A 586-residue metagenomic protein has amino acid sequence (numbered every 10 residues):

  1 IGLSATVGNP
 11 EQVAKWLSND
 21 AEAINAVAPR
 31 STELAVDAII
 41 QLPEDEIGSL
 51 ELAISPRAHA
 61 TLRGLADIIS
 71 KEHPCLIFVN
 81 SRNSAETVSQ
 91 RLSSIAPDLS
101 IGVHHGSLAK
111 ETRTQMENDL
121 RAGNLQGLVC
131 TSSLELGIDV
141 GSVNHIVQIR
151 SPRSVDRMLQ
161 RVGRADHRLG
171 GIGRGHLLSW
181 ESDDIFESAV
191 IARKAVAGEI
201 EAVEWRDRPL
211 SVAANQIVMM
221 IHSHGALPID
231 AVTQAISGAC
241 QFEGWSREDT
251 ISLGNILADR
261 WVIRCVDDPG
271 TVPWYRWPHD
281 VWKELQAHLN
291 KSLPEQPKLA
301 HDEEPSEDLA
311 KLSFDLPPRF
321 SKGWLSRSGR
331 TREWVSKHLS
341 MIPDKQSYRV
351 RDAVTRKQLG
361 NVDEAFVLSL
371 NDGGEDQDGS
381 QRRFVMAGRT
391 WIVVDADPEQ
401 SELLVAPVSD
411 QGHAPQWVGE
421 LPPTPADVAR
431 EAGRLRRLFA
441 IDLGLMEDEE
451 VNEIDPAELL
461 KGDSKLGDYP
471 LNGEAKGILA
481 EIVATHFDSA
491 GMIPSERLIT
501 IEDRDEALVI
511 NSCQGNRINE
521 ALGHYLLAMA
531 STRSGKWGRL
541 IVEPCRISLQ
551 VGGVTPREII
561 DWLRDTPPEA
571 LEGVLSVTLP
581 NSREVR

Functional and structural regions predicted by a protein language model:
I1-G225, D230-L289, L293, S313-R319: Helicase motor core with emphasis on the C-terminal RecA-like subdomain
E11, L34, F78, E86-T87 (+12 more regions): Short helix/loop capping segments that flank catalytic or ligand/cofactor-binding pockets
L17, N144-H145, V162, S409 (+3 more regions): Short secondary-structure boundary/capping segments
L34, A197, P209, E295 (+5 more regions): Terminal, basic amphipathic appendages of nucleotide-handling enzymes
E44-E46, I101, Q358-G360, A414 (+2 more regions): Short small-residue beta-strand/loop micro-motif enriched in glycine and branched aliphatics
S81, R150, D397-Q400, P407-Q411 (+3 more regions): A short beta-strand motif that forms part of the nucleic acid-binding face of small beta-barrel RNA-binding folds
E135-L136, A165-R168, G173, Q377-E402: Gly/lys/ser-thr-rich phosphate-binding loops in alpha/beta enzymes that coordinate phosphoanhydride or phosphate groups
I200-G379, R383-T390, D395-A396, A480-G553 (+1 more regions): C-terminal accessory/connector segments of nucleic-acid motor ATPases
